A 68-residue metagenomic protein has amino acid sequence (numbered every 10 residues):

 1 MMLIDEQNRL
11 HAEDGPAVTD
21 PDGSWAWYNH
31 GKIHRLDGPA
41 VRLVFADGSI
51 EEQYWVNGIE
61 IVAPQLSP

Functional and structural regions predicted by a protein language model:
M1-P68: Glycine/tyrosine- and acidic-biased, solvent-exposed loop/turn segments at the edges of beta-strands
